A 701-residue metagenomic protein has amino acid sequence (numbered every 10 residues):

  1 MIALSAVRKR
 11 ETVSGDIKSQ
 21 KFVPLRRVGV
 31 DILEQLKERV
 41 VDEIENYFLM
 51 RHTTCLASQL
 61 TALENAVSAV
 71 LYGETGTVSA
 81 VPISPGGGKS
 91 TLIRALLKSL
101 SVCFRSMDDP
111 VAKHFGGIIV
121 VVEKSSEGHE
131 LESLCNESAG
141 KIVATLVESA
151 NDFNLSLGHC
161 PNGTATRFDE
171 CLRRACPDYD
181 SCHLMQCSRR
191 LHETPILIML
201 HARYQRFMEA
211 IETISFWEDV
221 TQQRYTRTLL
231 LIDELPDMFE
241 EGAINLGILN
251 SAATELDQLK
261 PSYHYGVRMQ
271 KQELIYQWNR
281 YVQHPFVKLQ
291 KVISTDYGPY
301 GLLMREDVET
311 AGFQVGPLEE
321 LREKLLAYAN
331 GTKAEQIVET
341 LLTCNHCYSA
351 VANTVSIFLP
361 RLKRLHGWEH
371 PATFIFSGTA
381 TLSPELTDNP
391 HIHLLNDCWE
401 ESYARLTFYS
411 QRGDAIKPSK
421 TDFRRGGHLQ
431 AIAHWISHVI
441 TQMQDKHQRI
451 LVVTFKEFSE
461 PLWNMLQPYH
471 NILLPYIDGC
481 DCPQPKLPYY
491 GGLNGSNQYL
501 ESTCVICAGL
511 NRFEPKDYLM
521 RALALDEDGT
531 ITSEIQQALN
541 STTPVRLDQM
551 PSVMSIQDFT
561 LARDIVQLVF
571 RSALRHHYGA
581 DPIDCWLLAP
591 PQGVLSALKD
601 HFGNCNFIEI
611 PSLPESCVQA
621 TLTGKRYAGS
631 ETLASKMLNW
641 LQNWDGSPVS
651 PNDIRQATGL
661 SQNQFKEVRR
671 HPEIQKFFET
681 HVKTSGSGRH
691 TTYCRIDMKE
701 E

Functional and structural regions predicted by a protein language model:
I2-E701: ASCE RecA-like P-loop NTPase motor cores that couple ATP hydrolysis to mechanical translocation on nucleic acids
